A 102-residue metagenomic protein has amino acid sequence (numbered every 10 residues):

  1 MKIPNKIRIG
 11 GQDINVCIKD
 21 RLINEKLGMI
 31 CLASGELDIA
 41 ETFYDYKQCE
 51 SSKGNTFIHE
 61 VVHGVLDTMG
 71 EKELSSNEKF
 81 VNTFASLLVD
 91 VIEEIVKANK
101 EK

Functional and structural regions predicted by a protein language model:
K2-S51, D67-T68, K72-N82, S86 (+2 more regions): Active-site scaffold of zinc-dependent metalloenzymes
N55-D67: Active-site recognition of the HExxH zinc-binding catalytic motif
E94-K102: Short, Lys/Arg-rich amphipathic alpha-helical interaction segments that bind nucleic acids or acidic protein surfaces
